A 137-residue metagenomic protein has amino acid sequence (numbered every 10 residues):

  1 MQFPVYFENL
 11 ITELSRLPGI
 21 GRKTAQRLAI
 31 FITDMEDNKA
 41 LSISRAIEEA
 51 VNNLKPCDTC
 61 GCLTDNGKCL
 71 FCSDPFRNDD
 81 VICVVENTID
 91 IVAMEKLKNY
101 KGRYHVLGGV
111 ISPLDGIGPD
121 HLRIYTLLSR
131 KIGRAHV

Functional and structural regions predicted by a protein language model:
M1-Q2, E13, R130-I132: Post-transcriptional modification and biogenesis factors for structured RNAs of the translation apparatus
Q2-E8, R16, A29-I82, N87-I91: Cys/His-rich Zn2+-binding cysteine-cluster or related metal-binding knuckle/ribbon modules and their
A25: Glycine-centered flexible beta-alpha turn that most often forms the glycine-rich phosphate-binding loop
K39, I132-G133: Short, glycine- and charge-enriched coil/turn segments that flank and shape catalytic ligand pockets
T59-C60, F71-S73, Y100-G102, V106-S129: Basic, flexible Lys/Arg- and Gly-enriched helix-loop patches that mediate nucleic-acid binding at interfaces with rRNA
N87-H105: Short, compositionally biased "basic patch" segments
A135-V137: Conserved small/polar residues in nucleotide/adenosyl-binding loops
